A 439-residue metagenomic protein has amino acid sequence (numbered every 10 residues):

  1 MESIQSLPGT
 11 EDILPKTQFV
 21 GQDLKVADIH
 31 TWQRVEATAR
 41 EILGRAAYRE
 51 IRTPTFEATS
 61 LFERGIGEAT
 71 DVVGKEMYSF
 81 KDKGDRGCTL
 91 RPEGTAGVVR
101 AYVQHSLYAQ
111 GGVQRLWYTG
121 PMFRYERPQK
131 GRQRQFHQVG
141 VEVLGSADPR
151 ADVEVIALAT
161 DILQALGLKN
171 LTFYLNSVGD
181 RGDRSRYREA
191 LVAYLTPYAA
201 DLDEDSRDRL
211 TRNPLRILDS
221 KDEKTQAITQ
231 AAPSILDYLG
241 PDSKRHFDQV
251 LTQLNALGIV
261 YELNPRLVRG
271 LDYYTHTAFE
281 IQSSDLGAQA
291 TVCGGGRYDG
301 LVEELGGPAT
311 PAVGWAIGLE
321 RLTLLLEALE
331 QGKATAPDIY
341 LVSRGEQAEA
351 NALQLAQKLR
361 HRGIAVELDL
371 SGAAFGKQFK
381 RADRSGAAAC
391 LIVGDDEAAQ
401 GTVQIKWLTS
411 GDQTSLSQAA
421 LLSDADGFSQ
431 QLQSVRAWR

Functional and structural regions predicted by a protein language model:
M1-R439: TRNA-recognition modules of translation machinery and tRNA-sensing kinases, especially anticodon-binding
